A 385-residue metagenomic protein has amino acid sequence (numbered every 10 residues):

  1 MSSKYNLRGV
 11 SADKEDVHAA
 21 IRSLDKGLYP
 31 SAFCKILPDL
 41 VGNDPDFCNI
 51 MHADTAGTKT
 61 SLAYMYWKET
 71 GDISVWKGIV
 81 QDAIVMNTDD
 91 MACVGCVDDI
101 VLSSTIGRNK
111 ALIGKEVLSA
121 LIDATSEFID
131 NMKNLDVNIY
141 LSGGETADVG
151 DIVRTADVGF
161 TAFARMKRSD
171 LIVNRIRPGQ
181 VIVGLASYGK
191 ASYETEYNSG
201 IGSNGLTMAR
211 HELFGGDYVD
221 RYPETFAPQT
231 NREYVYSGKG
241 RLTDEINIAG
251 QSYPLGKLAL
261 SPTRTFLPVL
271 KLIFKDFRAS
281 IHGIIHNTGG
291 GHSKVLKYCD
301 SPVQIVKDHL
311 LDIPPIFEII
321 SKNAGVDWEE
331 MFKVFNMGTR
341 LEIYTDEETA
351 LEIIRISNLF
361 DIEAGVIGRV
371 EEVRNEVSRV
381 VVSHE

Functional and structural regions predicted by a protein language model:
M1-E385: Helix-biased detector of long, well-ordered alpha-helical tracts
